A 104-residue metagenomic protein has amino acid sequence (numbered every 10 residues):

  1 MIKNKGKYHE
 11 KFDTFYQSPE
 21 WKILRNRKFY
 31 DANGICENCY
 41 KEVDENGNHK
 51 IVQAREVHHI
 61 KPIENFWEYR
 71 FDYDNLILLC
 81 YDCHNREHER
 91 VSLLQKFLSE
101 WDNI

Functional and structural regions predicted by a protein language model:
M1-I23, Y40-I51, Q95-I104: A boundary/linker detector
I23-A32, Y69-D72: Short, flexible, mixed-charge glycine/proline-rich loop motifs that serve as phosphate/nucleic-acid-contacting
G34, R55, L78: Cys/His-enriched microdomains
G34-I35, R86: Short, charged/polar surface micro-motifs in flexible loops or helix N-caps
C36-C39, C80: Short cysteine-rich clusters marking metal-coordination/redox-active sites
V43-N46, L76-L98: Short Cys/His-centered divalent metal-binding micro-motifs
N46-I60, R90-L93: Short Cys/His-rich "knuckle" micro-motifs
K61-L76: Short linker/helix segments within small regulatory modules
